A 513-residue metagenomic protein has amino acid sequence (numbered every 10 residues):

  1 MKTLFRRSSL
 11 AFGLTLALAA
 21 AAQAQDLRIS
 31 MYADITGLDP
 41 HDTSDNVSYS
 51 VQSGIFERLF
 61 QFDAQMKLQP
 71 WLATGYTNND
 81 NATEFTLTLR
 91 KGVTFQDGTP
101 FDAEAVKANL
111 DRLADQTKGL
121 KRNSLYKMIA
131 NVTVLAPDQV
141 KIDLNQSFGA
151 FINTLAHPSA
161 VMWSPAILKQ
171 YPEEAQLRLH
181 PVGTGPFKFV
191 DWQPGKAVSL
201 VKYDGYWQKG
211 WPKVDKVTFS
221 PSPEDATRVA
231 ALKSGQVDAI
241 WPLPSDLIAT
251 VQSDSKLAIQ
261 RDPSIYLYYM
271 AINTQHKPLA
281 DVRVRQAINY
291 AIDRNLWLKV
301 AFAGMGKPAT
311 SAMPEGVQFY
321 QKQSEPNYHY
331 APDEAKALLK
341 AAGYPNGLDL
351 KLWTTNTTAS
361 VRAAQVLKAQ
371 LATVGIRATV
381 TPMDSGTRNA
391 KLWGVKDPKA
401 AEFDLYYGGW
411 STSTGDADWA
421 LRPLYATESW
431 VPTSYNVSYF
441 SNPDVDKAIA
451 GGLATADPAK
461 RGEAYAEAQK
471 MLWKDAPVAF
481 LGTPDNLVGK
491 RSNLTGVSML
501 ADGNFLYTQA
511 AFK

Functional and structural regions predicted by a protein language model:
I29, G98, Q370-A426, A464: Periplasmic binding protein-like
S30-D80, A108-D111, V182-T184: N-terminal lobe/hinge region of extracytoplasmic solute-binding protein
K67, A156-P212, K216, D333 (+1 more regions): Gly/Pro-rich hinge or "lid" segments in bacterial periplasmic/extracellular proteins
T88, S124-L168, D191: Surface-exposed binding/hinge segments that line and control ligand-binding clefts or catalytic entry sites
D102-N109, Q139-D143, G185-P186, K213-K216 (+5 more regions): Alpha-helical secondary-structure segments
D204-T250, R377: Ligand-site clamp/hinge motif
K307-A341, A359-R362: Structural transition elements
R377-A390, W419-R491, K513: Extracytoplasmic/peripheral linker and loop segments enriched in polar/acidic and small residues with frequent Thr/Pro
